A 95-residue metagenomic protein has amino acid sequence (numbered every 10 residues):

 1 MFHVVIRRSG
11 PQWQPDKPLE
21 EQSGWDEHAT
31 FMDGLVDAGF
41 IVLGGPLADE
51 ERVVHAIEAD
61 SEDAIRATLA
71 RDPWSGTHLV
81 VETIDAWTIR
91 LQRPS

Functional and structural regions predicted by a protein language model:
M1-S95: Conserved, structured core segments of small domains
